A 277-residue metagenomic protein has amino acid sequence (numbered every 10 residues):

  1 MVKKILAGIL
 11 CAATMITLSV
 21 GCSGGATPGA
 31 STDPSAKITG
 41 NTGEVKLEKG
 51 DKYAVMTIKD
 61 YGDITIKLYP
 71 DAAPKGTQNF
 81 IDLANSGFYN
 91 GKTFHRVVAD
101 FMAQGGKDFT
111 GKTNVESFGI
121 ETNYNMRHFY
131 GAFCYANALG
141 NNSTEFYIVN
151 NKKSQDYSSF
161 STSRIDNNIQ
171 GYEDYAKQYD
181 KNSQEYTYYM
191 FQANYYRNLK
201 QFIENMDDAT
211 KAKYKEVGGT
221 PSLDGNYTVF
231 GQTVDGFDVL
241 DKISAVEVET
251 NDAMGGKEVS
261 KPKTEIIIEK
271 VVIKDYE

Functional and structural regions predicted by a protein language model:
M1-G8: Positively charged n-region of N-terminal signal peptides that target proteins for export
V2, C22-E277: Cyclophilin-like peptidyl-prolyl cis-trans isomerases
A12-A13: Repetitive helical segments and hydrophobic/amphipathic motifs
T17-G21: C-terminal motif of bacterial Sec signal peptides marking the signal peptidase cleavage site
